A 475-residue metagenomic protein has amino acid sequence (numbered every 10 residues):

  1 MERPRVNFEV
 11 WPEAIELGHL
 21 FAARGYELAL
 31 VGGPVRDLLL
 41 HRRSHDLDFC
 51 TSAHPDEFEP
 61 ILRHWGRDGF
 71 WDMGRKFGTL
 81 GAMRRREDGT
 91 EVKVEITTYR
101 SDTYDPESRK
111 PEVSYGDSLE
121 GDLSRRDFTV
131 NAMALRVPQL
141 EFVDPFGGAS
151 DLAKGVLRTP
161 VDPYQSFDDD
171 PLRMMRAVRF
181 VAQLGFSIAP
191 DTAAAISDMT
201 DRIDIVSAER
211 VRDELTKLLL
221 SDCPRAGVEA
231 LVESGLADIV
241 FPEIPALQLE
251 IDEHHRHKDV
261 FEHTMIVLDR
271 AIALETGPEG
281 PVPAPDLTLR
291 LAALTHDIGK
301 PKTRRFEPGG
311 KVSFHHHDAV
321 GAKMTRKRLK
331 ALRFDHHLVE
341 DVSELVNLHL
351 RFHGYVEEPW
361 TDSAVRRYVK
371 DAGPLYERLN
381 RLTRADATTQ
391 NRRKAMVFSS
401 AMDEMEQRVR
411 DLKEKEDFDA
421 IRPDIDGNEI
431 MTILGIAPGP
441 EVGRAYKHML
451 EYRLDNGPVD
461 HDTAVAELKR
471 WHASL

Functional and structural regions predicted by a protein language model:
M1-L475: Catalytic cores of the polymerase beta-like nucleotidyltransferase superfamily and closely associated nucleotide
